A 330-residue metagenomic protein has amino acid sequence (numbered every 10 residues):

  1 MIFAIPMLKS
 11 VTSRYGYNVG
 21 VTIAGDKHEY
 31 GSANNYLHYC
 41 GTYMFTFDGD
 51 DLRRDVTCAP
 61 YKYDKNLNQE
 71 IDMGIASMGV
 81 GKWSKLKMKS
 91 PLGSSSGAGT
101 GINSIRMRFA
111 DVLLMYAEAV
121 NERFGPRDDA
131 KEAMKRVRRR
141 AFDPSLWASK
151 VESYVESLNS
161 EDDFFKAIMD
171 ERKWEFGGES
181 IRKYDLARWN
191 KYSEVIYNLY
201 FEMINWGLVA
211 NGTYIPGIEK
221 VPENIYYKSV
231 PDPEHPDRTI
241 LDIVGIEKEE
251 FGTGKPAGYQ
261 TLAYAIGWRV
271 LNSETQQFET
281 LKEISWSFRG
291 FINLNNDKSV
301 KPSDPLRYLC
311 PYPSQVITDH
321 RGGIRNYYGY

Functional and structural regions predicted by a protein language model:
M1-E118, E122, W189-Y330: Elongated scaffold/linker segments in the mid-to-C-terminal portions of large proteins
R123-A130: Structural helix-adjacent loops and short alpha-helical linkers that scaffold large soluble proteins
A133-R136: Alpha-helical solenoid repeat scaffolds, predominantly canonical TPR units
E152-F164: Short, mixed-charge amphipathic alpha-helical segments
W174-R188, L241: Bilobed periplasmic-binding protein-like "clamshell/Venus-flytrap" ligand-binding domains
